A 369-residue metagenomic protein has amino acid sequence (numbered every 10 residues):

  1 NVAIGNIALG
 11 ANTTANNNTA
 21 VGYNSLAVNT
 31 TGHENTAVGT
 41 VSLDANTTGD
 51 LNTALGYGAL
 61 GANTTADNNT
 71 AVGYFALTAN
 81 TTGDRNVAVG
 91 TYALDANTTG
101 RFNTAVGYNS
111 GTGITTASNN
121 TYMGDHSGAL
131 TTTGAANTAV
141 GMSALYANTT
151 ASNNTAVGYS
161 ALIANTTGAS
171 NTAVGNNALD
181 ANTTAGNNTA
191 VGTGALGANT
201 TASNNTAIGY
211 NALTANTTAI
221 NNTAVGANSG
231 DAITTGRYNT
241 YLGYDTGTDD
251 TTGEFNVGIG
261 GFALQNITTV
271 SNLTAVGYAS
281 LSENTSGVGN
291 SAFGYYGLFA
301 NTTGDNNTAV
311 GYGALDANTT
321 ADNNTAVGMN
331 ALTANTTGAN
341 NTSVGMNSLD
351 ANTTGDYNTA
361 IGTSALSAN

Functional and structural regions predicted by a protein language model:
N1-N369: Glycine- and small/polar-enriched repetitive beta-structure motifs of secreted/surface proteins
